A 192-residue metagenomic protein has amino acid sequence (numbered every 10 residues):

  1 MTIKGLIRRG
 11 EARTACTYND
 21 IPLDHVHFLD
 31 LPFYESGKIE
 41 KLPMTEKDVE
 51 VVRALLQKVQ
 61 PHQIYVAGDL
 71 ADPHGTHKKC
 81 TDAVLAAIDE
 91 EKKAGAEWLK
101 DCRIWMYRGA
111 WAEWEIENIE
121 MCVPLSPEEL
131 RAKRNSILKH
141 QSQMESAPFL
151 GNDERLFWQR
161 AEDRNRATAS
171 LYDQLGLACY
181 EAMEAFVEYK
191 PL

Functional and structural regions predicted by a protein language model:
M1-E97, N135-K139, D153-Q159, A167 (+2 more regions): Active-site beta-strand->loop->alpha-helix modules in alpha/beta enzyme cores, enriched in Gly/His/Asp(Glu)
D24, G95-E97, C102, M144-F149: Acidic/polar loop patches that form or flank catalytic/metal-binding clefts of enzymes that bind anionic ligands
V26-F28, I104-M106, C122: Conserved beta-strand scaffold positions in the cores of enzyme catalytic domains, especially in NTP/NDP-utilizing
D30-P32, R108-A110, S126: Residues at the C-termini of beta-strands that transition into short coil/loop
D89-I119: Short, flexible loop segments at boundaries between secondary-structure elements
A112-A169: A conserved mid-domain beta-alpha-beta active-site/ligand-binding segment of alpha/beta enzyme cores
A182: Extended, histidine- and acidic-residue-enriched regions that form the cofactor-binding/catalytic faces
